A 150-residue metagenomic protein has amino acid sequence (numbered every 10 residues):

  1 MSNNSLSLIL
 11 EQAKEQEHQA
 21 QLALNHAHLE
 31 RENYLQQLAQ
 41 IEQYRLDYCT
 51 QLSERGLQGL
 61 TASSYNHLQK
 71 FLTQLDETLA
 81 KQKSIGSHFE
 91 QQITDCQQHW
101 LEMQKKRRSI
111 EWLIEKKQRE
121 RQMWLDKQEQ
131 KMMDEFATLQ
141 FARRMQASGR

Functional and structural regions predicted by a protein language model:
M1-R150: Charge-rich amphipathic alpha-helical interaction elements
